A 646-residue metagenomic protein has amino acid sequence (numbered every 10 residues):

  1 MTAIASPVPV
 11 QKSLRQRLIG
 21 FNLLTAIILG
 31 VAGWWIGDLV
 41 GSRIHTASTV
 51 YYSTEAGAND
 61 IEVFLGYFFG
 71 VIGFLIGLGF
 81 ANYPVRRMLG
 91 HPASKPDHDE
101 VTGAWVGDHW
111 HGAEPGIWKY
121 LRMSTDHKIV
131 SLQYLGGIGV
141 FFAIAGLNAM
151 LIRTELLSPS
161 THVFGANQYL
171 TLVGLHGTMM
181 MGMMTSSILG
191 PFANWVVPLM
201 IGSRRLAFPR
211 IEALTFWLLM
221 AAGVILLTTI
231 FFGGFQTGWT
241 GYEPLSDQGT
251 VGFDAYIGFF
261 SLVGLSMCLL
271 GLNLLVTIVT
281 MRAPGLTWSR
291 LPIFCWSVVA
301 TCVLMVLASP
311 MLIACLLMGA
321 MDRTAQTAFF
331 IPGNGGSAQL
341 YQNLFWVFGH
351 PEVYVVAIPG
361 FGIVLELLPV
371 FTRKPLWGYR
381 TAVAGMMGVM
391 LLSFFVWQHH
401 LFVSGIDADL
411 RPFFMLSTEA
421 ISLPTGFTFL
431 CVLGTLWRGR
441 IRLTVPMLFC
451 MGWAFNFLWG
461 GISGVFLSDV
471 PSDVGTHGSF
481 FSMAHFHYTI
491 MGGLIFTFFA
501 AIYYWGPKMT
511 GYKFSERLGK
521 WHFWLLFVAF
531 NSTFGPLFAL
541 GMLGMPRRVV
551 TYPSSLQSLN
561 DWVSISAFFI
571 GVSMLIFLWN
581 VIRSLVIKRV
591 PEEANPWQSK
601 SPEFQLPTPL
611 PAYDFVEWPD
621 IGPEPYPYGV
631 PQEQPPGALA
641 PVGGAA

Functional and structural regions predicted by a protein language model:
T2-A646: Membrane-embedded and interfacial regions of multi-pass energy-transducing membrane proteins
